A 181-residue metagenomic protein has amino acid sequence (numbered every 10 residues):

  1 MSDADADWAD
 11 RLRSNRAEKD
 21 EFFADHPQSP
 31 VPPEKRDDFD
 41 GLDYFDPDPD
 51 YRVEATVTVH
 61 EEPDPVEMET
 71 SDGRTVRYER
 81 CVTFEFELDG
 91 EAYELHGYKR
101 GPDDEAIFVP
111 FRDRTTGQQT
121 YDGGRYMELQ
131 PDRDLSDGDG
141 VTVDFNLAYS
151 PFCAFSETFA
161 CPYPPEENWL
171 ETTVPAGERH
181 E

Functional and structural regions predicted by a protein language model:
S2-E181: Acidic, polar-rich N-terminal leader regions of halophilic archaeal proteins
